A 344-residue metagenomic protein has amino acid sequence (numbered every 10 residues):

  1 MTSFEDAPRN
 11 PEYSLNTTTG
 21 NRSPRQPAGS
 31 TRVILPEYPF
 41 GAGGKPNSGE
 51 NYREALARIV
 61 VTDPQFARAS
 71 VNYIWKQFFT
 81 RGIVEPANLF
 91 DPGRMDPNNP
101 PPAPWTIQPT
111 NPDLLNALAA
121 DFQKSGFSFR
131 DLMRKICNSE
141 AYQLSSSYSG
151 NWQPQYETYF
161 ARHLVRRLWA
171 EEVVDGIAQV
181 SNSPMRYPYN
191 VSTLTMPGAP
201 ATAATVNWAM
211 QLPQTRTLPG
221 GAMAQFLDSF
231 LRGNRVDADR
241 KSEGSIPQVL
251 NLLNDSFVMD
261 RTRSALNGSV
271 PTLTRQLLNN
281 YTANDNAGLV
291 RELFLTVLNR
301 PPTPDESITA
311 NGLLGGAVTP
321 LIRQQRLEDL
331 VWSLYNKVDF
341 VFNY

Functional and structural regions predicted by a protein language model:
M1-W105, P109, Q123, R130 (+2 more regions): An acidic, gly/pro-interrupted, aromatic-rich
P112-Q123, I308-T319: Amphipathic alpha-helical segments that form the core helices of the histone-fold
D131-C137: Beta-strand segments within the central parallel beta-sheet cores of soluble alpha/beta enzyme folds
E140: Surface-exposed, flexible loop/turn segments at secondary-structure boundaries
L330: Globin-like tetrapyrrole-binding proteins
